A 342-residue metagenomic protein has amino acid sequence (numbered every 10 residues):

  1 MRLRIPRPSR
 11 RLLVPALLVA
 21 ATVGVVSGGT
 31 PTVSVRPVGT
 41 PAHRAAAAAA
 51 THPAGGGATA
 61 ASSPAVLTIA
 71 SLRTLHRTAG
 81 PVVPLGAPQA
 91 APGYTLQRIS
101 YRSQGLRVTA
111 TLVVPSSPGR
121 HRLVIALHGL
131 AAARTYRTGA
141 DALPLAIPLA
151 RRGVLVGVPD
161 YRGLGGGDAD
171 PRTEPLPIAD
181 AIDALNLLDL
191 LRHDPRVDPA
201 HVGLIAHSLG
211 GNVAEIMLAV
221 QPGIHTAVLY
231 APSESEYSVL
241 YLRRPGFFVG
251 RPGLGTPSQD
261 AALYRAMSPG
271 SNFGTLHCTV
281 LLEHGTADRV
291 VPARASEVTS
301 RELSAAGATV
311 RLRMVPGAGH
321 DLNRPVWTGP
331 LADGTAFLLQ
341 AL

Functional and structural regions predicted by a protein language model:
L75-P118: N-terminal cap/lid segment of alpha/beta-hydrolase-fold proteins
G119-H121, L127-D168, Y237: Short substrate-entry loop that stabilizes the transition state in hydrolases
Y136, P232-N272, C278: Mobile cap/lid helix-loop segments that gate and shape the active-site cleft of serine hydrolases
E174-D194: Alpha/beta-hydrolase active-site loop
G211-P222: Short glycine-enriched nucleophile-adjacent loop and the immediately C-terminal alpha-helix near the catalytic center
L276, L282-H284, D288: Short beta-strand/loop motif that positions the catalytic acidic residue of the alpha/beta-hydrolase fold
P292-E302: Short alpha-helix in the alpha/beta-hydrolase fold that links the catalytic acid
E297, A306-L342: C-terminal catalytic histidine-bearing segment of alpha/beta-hydrolase fold enzymes
